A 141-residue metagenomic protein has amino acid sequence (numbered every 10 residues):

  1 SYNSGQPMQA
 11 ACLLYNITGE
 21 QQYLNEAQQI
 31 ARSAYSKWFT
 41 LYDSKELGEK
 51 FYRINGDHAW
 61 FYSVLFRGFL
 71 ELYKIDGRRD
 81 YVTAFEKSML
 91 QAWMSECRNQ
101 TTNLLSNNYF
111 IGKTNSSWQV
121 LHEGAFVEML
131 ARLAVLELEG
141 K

Functional and structural regions predicted by a protein language model:
S1-A10, A59-S63: Structured, solvent-exposed acidic/aromatic patches
A10-L13, G68: "A position-specific structural signal for the A-helix of alpha-solenoid helical repeats
L14-G19: Inter-helical turn/loop segments and adjacent helix faces that build the functional surface of alpha-helical bundle
Q22-K141: CBM-like carbohydrate-recognition segments
